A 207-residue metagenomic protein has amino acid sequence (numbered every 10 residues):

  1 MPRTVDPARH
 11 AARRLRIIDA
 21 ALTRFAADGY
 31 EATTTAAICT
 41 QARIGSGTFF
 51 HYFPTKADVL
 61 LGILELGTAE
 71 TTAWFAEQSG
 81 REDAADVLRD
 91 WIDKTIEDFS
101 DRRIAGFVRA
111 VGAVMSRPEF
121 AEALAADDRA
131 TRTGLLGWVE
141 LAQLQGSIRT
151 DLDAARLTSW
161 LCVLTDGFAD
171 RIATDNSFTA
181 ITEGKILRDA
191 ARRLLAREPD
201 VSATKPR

Functional and structural regions predicted by a protein language model:
M1-A12, T23, T174, V201-R207: N-terminal intrinsically disordered/low-complexity leader segments
T4-A12, R16, P54, D58 (+10 more regions): Residues at secondary-structure transition points
A12-A21, I38, I63-G67, T71 (+1 more regions): Generic hydrophobic, amphipathic alpha-helix propensity
R16, R24-D58, G62: Helix-turn-helix
A26, Q143-L144: Alpha-helix C-terminal capping/helix-coil junction sites
G62, A73-A105, A154-L161, G184 (+2 more regions): Hydrophobic alpha-helical connector segments
F99-E122, D170, T174: Amphipathic alpha-helical segments used for helix-helix packing
A121-A125, R129, L144-A191, V201-R207: Hydrophobic/aromatic-rich alpha-helical bundle segments in the mid-to-C-terminal region
